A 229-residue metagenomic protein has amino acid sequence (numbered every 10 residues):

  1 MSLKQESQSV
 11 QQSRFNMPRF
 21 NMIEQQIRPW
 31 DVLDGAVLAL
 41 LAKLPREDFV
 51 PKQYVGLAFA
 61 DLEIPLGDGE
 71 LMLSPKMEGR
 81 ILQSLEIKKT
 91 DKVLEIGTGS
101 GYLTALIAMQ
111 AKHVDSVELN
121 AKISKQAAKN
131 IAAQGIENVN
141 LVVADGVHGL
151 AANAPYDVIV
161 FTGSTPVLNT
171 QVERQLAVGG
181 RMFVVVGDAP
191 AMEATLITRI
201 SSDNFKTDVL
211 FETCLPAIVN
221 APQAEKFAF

Functional and structural regions predicted by a protein language model:
S2-L94, Y102, Q110, I123-E137 (+2 more regions): Class I SAM-dependent transferase core
E86-F205: Conserved nucleotide-cofactor-binding alpha/beta core module
